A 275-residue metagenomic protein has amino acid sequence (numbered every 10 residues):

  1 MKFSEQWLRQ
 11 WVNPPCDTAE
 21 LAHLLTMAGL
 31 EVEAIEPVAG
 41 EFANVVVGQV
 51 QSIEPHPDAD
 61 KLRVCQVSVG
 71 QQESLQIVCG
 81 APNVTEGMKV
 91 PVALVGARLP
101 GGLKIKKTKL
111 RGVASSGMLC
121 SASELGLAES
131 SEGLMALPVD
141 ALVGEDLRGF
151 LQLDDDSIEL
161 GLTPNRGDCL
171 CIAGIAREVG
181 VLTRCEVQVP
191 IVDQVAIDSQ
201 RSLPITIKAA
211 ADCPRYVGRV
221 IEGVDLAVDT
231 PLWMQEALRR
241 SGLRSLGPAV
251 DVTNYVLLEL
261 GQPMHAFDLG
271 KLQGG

Functional and structural regions predicted by a protein language model:
M1-S199: Phosphate-backbone binding interfaces of nucleic-acid-interacting proteins
E5, H23, A28, R63 (+2 more regions): Glycine/proline-enriched, intrinsically flexible loops and inter-domain linkers
